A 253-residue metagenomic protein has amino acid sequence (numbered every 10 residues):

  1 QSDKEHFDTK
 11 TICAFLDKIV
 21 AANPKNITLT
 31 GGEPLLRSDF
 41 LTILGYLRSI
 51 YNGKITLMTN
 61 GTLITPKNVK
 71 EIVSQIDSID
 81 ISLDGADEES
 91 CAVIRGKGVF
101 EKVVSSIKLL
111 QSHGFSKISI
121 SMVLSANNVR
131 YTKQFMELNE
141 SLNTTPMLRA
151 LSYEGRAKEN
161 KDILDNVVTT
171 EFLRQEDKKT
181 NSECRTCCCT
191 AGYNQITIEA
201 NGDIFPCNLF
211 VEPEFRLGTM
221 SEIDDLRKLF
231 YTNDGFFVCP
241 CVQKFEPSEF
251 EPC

Functional and structural regions predicted by a protein language model:
Q1: Detector for the c-type heme attachment site
H6-T30, R37-A150: Radical SAM/AdoMet-radical enzyme domain recognition
K10, S38-D39, K67, K97 (+8 more regions): Surface-exposed loop/turn and secondary-structure junction residues enriched for glycine/proline
P34-L35, I64, G85-E88, V99-E101 (+5 more regions): Short, flexible micro-motifs
S90-V93, A157-E159, R216: Short, charged, surface-exposed secondary-structure boundary motifs
I94, G192, V242-K244: Small disulfide-bonded, cysteine-rich extracellular recognition modules and tandem repeats
S116-I118, N128-P213: A C-terminal junction/extension of Radical SAM enzymes
T186, I204, N208-C253: Flexible mid-to-C-terminal extensions adjoining Fe-S/redox cofactors in radical SAM and related proteins
